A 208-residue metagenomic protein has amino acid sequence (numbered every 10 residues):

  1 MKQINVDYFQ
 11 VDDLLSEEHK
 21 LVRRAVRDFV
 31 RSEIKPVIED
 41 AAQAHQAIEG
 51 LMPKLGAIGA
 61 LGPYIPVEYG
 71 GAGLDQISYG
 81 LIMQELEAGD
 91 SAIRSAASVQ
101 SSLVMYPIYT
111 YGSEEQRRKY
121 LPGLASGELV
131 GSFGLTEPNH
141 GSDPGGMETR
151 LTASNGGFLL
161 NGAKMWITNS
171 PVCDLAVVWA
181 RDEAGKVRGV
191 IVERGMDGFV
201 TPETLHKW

Functional and structural regions predicted by a protein language model:
M1-E18: Intrinsic disorder at enzyme termini
V11-L15, G89, G198-W208: Glycine-rich beta->alpha junctions and the first turn(s) of the following alpha-helix
H19, V30, G59, P66 (+6 more regions): Buried hydrophobic positions in well-ordered alpha/beta secondary-structure cores of metabolic enzymes
P36-I58: Short secondary-structure junction/hinge motifs that connect adjacent elements
A57-E128, T168-L175: Internal helix-loop-helix
G127-L135: A short, Trp-centered hydrophobic/proline-enriched beta-strand micro-motif
S142-D143, F158: Hydrophobic, small-residue-rich alpha-helical packing segments that form membrane-like cores
E148, G157, N161-P202: A short core secondary-structure module
